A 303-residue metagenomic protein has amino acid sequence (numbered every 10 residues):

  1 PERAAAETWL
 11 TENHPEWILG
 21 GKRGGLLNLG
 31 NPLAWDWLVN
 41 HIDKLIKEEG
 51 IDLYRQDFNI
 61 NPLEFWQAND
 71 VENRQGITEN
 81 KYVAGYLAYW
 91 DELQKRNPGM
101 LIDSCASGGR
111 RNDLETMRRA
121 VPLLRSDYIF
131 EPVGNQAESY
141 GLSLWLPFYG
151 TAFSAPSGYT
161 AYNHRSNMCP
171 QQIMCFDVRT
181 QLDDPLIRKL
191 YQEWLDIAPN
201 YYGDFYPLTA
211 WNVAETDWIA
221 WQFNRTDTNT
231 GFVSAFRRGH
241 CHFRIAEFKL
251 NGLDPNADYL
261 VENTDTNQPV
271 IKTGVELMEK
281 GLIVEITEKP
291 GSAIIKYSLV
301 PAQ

Functional and structural regions predicted by a protein language model:
P1, E12, G20, Q56-N59 (+2 more regions): Generic beta-strand/beta-sheet core signal
P1-E48: Active-site-adjacent "subsite" loops/lids of carbohydrate-active enzymes
R3-T11, E64-N69, R111-V121: Histidine/acidic-residue-rich catalytic or RNA/ligand-binding cores of hydrolases and nuclease-related proteins
L10-L27, E79-N80, P122-Q136: Acidic, His- and aromatic-enriched active-site or binding-groove loops in soluble protein domains that engage sugars
R23, W37-E72: Active-site groove signature of glycoside hydrolases
G25-L33, N73-A84: Alpha-helix capping and helix-loop boundary segments enriched in small/acidic/polar residues
I60, Y86-V270, I286, A293: Active-site-proximal substrate-binding groove within the catalytic cores of carbohydrate-active enzymes
K272-Q303: C-terminal beta-strand-rich structural cap/linker in extracellular carbohydrate-active enzymes
